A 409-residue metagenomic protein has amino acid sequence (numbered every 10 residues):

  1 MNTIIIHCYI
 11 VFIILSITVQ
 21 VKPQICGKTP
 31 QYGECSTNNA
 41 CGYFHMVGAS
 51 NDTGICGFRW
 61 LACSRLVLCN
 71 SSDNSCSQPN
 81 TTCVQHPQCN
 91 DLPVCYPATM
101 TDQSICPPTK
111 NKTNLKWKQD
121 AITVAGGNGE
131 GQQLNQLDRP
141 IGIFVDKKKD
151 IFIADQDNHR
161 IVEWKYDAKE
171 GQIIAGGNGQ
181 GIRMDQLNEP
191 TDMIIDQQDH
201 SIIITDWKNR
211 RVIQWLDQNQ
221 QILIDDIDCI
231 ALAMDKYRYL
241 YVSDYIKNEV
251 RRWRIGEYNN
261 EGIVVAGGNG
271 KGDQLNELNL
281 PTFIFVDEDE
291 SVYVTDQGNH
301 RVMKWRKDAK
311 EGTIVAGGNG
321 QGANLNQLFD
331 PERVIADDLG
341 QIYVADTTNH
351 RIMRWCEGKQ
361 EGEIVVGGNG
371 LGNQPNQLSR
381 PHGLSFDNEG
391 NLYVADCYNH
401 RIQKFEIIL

Functional and structural regions predicted by a protein language model:
N2-K110: Secreted, cysteine-rich disulfide-bonded mini-domains of extracellular proteins
K112-R139, K169-T191, D217-I230, E257-T282 (+2 more regions): Gly/Pro-rich loop segments of beta-rich domains
G127-H159: Beta-strand-rich domains and repeat architectures in extracellular enzymes and scaffolds, especially beta-propellers
V145-K148, I195-D199, M234-Y237, V286-D289 (+2 more regions): Residue-level detector of Asp-centered blade-edge/turn motifs that repeat once per structural unit in beta-propeller
K148, Q156, Y166, Q198 (+10 more regions): Short loop/turn segments immediately following the C-termini of beta-strands
D150-F152, S201-I203, Y239-V242, V292-Y293 (+2 more regions): Conserved beta-propeller blade signature
H159-V162, R210-I213, N248-R251, H300-V302 (+2 more regions): Structural signal for beta-propeller blades
S379-L409: Blade-level signature of beta-propeller repeat domains, shared across WD40, Kelch, NHL, RCC1 and BNR/Asp-box propellers
